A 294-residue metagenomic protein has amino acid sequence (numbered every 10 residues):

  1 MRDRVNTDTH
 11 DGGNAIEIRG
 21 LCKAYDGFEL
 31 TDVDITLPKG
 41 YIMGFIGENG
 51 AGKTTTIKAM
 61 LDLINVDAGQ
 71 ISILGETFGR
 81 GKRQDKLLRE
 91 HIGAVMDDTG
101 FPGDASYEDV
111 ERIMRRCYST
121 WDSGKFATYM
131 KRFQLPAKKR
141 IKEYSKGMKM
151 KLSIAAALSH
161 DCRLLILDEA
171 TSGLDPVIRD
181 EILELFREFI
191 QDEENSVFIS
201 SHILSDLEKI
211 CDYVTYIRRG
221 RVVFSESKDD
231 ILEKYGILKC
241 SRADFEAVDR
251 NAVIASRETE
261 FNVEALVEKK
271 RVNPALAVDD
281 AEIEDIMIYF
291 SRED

Functional and structural regions predicted by a protein language model:
R2-N6, I254-D294: C-terminal coupling/interaction segments
I18-L21, F28-P38, G69: Conserved beta-strand
L37, G69-G81, L87-L88: Conserved ABC transporter NBD signature motif
E48-G52: Walker A (P-loop) phosphate-binding loop of ABC-type ATPase nucleotide-binding domains
L61: Helix-to-loop junction immediately C-terminal to a conserved catalytic motif
E90, M96-L152: ABC-family P-loop ATPase nucleotide-binding domains
L165-E169, L174: Catalytic Walker B motif of ABC-type/P-loop ATPase nucleotide-binding domains
L183-V267: ABC transporter nucleotide-binding domain
